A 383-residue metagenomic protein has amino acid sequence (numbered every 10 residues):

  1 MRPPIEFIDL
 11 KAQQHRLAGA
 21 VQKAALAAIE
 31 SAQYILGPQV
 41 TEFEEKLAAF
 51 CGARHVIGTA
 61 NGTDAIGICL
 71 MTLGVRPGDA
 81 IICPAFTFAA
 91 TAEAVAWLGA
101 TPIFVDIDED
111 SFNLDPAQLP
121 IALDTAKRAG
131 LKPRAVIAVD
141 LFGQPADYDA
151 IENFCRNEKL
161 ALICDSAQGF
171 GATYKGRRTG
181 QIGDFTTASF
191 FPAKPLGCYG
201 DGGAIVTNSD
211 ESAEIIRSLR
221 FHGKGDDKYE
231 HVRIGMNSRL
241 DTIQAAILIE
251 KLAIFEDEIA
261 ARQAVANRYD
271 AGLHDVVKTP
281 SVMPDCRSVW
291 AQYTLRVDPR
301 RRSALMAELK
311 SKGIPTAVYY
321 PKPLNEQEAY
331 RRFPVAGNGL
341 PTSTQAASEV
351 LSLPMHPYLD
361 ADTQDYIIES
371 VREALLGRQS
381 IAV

Functional and structural regions predicted by a protein language model:
M1-Q33, P38: N-terminal "arm"/small-domain region of PLP-dependent enzymes with the aminotransferase-like
I5, D79-A80, L160-A161: Hydrophobic "anchor" residues on beta-strands that sit immediately upstream of conserved functional sites
K11, V40-E45, A53-R54, A117 (+6 more regions): PLP-dependent aminotransferase class I/II
A32-A80, A94-A96, F104-D106, K132 (+1 more regions): Phosphate-binding glycine-rich loop
T87-A92: Conserved coil-to-alpha-helix start sites within the AMP-binding
G99: Structured binding elements
D110-C198, A204-V206: Active-site phosphate-binding strand-loop segment of PLP-dependent enzymes
